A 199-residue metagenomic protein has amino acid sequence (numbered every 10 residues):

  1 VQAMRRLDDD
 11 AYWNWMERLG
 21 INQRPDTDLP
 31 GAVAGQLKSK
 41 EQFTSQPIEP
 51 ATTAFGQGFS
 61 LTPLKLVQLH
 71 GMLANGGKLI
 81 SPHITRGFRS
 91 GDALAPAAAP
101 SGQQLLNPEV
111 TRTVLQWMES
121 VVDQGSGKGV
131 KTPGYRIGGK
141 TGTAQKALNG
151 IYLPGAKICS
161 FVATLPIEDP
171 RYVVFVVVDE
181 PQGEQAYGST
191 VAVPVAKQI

Functional and structural regions predicted by a protein language model:
V1-V178, G188: Beta-lactam-recognizing serine transpeptidase/beta-lactamase-like catalytic domain environment
Q182-E184: Short beta-strands and strand-coil junctions in structured, solvent-facing domains, enriched
G188-V191, Q198: Flexible, small/polar- and glycine-enriched "cap/hinge" segments at structural transition points
